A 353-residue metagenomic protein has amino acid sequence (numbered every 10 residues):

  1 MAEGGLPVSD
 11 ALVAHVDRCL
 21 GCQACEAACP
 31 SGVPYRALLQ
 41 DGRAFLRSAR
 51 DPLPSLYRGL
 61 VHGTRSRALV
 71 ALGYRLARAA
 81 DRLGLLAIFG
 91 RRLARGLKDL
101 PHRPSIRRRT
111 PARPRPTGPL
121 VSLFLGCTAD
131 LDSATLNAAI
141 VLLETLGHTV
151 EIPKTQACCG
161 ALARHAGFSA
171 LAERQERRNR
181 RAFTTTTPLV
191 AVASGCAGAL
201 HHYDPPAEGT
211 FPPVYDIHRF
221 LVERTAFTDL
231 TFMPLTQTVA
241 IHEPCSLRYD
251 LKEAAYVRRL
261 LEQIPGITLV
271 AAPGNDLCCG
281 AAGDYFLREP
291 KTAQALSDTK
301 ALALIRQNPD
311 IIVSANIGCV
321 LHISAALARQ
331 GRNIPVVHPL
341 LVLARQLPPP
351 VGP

Functional and structural regions predicted by a protein language model:
M1, V13, R18, C22-F45 (+1 more regions): Iron-sulfur cluster-binding cysteine motifs and their immediate structural context in ferredoxin-like electron-transfer
A2-L6: Membrane-interface transmembrane helices that cradle and orient dolichyl/undecaprenyl
Y35-P353: Iron-sulfur cluster-binding electron-transfer modules in prokaryotic oxidoreductases
